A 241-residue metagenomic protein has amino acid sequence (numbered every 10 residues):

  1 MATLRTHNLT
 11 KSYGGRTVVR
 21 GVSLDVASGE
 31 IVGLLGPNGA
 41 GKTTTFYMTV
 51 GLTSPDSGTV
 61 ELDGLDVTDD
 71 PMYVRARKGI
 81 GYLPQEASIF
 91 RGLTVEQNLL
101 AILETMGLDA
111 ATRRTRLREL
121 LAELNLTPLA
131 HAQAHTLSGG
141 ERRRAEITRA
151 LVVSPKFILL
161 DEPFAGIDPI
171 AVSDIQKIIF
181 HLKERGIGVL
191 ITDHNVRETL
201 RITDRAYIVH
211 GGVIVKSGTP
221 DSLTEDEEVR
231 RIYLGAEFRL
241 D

Functional and structural regions predicted by a protein language model:
L35-P37: The feature captures the beta-strand-to-loop junction immediately N-terminal to the Walker
D66-G81, E86, A110-R114, A130 (+1 more regions): ABC ATPase NBD coupling module
L100, A111-L129, Q176-F180: Conserved ABC ATPase "signature" region
Q133-L137, E141: Conserved ABC ATPase signature
S154: Conserved catalytic motifs of ABC-family nucleotide-binding domains
I158-E162: Catalytic Walker B motif of ABC-type/P-loop ATPase nucleotide-binding domains
